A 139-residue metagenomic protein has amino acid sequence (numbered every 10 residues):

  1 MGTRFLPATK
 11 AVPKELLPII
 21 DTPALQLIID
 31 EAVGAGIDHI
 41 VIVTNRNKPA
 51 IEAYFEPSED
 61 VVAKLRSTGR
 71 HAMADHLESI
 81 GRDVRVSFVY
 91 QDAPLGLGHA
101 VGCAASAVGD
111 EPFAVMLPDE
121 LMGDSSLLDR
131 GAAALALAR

Functional and structural regions predicted by a protein language model:
M1-S67, Q91, L127-A133: N-terminal glycine-rich phosphate-binding loop and ensuing alpha1 helix
A53, D60-K64, H71-R139: Conserved beta-loop-beta/alpha segment of the NTase-like Rossmann-fold superfamily that binds/positions NTPs
